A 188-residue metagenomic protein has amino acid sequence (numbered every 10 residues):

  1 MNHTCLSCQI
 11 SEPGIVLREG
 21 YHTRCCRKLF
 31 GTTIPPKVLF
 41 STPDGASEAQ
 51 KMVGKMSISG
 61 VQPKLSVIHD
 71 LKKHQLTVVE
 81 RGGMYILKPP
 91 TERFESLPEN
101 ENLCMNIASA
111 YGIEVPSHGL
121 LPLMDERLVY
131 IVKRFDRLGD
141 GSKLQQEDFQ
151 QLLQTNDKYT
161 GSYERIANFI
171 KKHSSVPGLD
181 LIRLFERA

Functional and structural regions predicted by a protein language model:
M1-D44: Regulatory N- and C-terminal appendages and interdomain linkers associated with kinase/kinase-like NTP transferase
R18, R24-R27, R81, R93 (+5 more regions): Arginine residue identity/basic-tract feature
E19-G20, L29-P36, E92, G112 (+3 more regions): Short alpha-helical interface elements
T23-G31, K37, Q150, E164-K171 (+1 more regions): Generic detector of well-ordered alpha-helical segments enriched in charged/polar residues, highlighting helical
V38-T42, S47-A49, I170-G178: Mixed-charge, polar/low-complexity N-terminal
P43-K158: Conserved ATP-binding subdomain of kinase catalytic cores across diverse folds
R93-S109, S162-A188: Conserved kinase catalytic-core segment
